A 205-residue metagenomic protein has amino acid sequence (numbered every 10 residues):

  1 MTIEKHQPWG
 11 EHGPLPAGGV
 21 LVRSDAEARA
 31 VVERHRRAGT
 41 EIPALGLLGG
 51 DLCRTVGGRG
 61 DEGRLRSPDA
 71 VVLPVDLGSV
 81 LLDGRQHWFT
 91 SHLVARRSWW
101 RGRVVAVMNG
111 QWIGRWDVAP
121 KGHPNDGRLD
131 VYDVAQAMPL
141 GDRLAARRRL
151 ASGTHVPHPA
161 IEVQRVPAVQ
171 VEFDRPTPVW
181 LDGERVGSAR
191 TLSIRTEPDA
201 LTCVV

Functional and structural regions predicted by a protein language model:
M1-W112, V118, R165: Catalytic core of DAGKc-family lipid kinases
R64-R66, V94-W99, N109-Q111, H123-R128 (+2 more regions): Short, low-complexity, polar/charged sequence segments that are solvent-exposed and flexible
V72-P74, W99, H123-D126, V163-R165 (+2 more regions): A short, structural micro-pattern
V75-L77, R128, P176-P178: Exposed beta-strand and adjacent loop surfaces of beta-rich binding modules that mediate intermolecular recognition
D76-G78, V131, V169: Well-ordered beta-strand positions enriched in small/hydrophobic/aromatic, beta-favoring residues
D83-H92, H123-D130, L150-E162: Short low-complexity stretches enriched in small and charged residues
G102-A145, A151: Internal helical hairpin/lid segments
A135-V205: ATP/nucleoside-binding phosphotransfer catalytic cores, i.e., glycine-rich phosphate-binding loops
